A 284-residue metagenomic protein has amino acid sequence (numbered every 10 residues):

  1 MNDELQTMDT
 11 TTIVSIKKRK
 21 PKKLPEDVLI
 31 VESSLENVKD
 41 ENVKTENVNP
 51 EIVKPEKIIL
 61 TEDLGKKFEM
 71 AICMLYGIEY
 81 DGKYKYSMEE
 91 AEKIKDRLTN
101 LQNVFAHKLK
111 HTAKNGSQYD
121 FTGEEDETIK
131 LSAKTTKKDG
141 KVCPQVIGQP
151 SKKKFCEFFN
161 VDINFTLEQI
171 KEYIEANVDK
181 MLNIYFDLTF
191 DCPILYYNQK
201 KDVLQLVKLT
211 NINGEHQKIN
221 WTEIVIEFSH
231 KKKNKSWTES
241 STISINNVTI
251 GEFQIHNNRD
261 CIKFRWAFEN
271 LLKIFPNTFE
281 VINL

Functional and structural regions predicted by a protein language model:
M1-D9, I30: Primarily low-complexity, compositionally biased regions used by nucleic-acid-associated proteins for macromolecular
T7-T12, T45: Ala/Thr-enriched low-complexity intrinsically disordered regions
S15-L35, K39-L284: Nucleic-acid endonuclease domains
